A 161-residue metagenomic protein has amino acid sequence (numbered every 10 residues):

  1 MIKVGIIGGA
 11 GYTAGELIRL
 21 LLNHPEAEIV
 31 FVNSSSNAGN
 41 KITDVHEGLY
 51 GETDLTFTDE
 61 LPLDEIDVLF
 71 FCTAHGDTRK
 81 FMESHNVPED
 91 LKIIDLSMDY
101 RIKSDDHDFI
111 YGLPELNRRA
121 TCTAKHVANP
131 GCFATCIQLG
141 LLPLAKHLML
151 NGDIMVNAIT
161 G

Functional and structural regions predicted by a protein language model:
M1-G161: N-terminal Rossmann-like NAD(P) cofactor-binding subdomain of oxidoreductases, focused on the glycine-rich
